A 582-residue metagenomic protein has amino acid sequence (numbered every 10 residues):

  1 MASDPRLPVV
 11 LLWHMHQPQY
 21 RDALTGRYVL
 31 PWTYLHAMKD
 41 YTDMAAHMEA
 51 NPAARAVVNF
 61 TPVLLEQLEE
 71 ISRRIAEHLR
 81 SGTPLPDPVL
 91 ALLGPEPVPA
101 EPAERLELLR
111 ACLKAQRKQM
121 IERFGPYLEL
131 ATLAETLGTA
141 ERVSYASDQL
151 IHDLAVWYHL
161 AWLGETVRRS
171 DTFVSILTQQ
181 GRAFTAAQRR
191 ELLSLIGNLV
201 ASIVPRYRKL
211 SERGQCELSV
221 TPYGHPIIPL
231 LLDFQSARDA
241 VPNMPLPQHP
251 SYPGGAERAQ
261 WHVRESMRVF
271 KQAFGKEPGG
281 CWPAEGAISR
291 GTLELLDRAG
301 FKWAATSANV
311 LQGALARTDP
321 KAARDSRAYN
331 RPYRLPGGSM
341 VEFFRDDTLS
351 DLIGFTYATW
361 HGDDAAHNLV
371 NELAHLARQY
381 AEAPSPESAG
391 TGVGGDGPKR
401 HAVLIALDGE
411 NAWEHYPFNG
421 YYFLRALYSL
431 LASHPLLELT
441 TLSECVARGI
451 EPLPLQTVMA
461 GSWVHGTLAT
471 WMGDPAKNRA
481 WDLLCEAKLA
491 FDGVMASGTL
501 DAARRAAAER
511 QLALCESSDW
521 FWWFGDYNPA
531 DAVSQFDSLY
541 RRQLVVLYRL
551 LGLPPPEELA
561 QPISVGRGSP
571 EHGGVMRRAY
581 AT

Functional and structural regions predicted by a protein language model:
S3-Q179, P320-P384, G397-T582: Active-site and substrate-binding clefts of carbohydrate-active enzymes
G26-A37, R182-N198, P245-A259, E277-A284 (+2 more regions): The substrate-binding groove and active-site-proximal loops of carbohydrate-active enzymes, especially glycoside
E49-N51, R206-S219, A381: Acidic (Asp/Glu)-rich catalytic clusters
N59-L64, P222-H225, G280-I288, S443-V446: Short, solvent-exposed turn/loop segments enriched in Gly/Ser/Thr/Pro and often Arg
T139, Y145, L150, L154-K209 (+4 more regions): Extended, H/D-rich, highly charged conserved domains that either
P242, L246-P283, A374-P384, G397-A406: CE4/NodB-like, metal-dependent polysaccharide N-deacetylase domain that modifies extracellular/periplasmic N-acetylated
G255-P320, N411-H434, E438: Catalytic domains of cell-wall/extracellular-matrix polysaccharide-remodeling enzymes, centered on de-N-acetylation
A389-G392: Glycine-biased, low-complexity coil/linker segments
